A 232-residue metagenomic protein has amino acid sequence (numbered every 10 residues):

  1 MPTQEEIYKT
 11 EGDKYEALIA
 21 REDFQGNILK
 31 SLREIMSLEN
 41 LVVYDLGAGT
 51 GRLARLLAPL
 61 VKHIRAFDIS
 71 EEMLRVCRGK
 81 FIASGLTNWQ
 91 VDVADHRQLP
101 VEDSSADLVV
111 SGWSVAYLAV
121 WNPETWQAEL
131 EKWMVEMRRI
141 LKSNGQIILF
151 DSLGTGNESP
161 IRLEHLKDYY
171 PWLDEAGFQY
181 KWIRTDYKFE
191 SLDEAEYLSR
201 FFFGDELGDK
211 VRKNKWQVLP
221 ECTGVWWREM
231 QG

Functional and structural regions predicted by a protein language model:
M1-E39: Conserved class I S-adenosyl-L-methionine
L41, K62, D107: Conserved acidic residues
Y44-L46, T50-Q98: Class I SAM-dependent methyltransferase SAM/SAH-binding core
T50, K181-G232: Conserved Class I S-adenosyl-L-methionine
R97-V109: A short acidic, Gly/Pro-enriched loop at the edge of an enzyme's catalytic core that lines a small-molecule cofactor
L108-A128: A short SAM/SAH-binding and catalytic strip from SAM-dependent methyltransferases
Q127-S143: A short glycine-rich, Lys/Arg-flanked "PGG" loop and its adjoining helix->strand segment in the class I
Q146-P171: Conserved class I S-adenosyl-L-methionine
